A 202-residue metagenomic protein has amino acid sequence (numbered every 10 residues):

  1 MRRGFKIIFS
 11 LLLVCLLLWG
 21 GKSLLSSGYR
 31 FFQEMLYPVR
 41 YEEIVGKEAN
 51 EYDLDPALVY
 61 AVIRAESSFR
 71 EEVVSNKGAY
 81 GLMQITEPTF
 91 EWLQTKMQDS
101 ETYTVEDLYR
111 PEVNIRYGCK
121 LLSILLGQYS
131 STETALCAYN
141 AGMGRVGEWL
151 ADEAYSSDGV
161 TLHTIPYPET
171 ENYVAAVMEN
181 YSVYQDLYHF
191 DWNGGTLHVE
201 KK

Functional and structural regions predicted by a protein language model:
M1-R3: N-terminal Lys/Arg-rich, disordered targeting/topogenic segments
K6-L24: Hydrophobic membrane-insertion alpha-helices, especially the h-region of bacterial N-terminal signal peptides
S23-K202: Catalytic glycan-binding domains that act on GlcNAc-containing polysaccharides
